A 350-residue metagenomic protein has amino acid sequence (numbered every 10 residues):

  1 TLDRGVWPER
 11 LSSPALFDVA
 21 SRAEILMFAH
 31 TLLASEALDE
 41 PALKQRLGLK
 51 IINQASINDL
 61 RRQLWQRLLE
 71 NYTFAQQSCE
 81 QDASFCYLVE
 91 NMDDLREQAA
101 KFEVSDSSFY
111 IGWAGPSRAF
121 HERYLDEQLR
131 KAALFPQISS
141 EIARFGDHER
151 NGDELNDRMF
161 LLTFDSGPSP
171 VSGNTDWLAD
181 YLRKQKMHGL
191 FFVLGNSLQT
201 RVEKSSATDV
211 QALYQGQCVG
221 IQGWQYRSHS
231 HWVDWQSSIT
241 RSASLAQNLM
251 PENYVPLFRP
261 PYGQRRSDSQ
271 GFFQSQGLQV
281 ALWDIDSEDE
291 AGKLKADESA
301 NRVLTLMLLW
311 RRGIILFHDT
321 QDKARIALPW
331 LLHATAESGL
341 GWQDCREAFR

Functional and structural regions predicted by a protein language model:
T1-L161, G173, D180-G189, R311-R350: Terminal accessory/targeting
V89-G112, P116, R158-F160, P170-S172 (+3 more regions): Metal-dependent polysaccharide deacetylase catalytic core of the NodB/CE4 family, i.e., the active-site-bearing domain
H148-E149, S205-S206, A300-V303: A generic local structural motif
D165-S166: Alpha-helical, coiled-coil/dimerization segments enriched in small aliphatic residues
T175, W235, I239, S299 (+2 more regions): Aromatic/hydrophobic pocket-lining residues that form the small-molecule binding cavity in soluble enzyme cores
G292, A296, Q321-A324: Short amphipathic alpha-helix initiation/capping segments at coil-to-helix junctions
G292, T305, W342-Q343: Alpha-helical scaffolds that organize eukaryotic protein assemblies
A296-L308: A short, acidic, amphipathic alpha-helical segment used as a generic capping/interface helix at domain edges
